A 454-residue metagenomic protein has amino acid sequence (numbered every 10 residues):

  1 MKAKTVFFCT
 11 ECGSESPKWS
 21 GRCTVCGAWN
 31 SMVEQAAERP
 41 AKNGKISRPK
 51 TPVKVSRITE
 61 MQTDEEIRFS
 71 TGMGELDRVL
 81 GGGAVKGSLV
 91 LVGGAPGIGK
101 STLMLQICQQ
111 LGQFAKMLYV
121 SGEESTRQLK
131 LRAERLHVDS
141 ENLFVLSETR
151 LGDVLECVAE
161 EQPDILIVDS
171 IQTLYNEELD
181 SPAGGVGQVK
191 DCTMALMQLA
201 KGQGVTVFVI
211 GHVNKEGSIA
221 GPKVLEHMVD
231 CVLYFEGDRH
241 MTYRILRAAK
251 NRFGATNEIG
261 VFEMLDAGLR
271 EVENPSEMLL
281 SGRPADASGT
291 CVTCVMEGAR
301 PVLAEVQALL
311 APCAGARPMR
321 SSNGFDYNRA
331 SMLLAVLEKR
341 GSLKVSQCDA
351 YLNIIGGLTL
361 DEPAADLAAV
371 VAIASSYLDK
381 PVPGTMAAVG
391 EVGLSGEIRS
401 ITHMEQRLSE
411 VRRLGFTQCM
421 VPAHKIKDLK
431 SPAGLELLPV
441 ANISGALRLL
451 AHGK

Functional and structural regions predicted by a protein language model:
K2-E11, E15-R78, V85-L91, I98-C108 (+5 more regions): Peripheral, non-AAA+ core regions of ATP-driven protein-machinery
A95, G122: P-loop (Walker A) phosphate-binding loop of NTP-binding proteins
M117-S121: Conserved RecA-like ASCE P-loop NTPase motor core of nucleic-acid helicases/translocases
T126: Divalent metal-dependent catalytic cores for phosphoryl transfer on phosphate-bearing substrates
F144: Conserved nucleotide-sensing/catalytic segment adjacent to the nucleotide-binding pocket in NTP-handling enzymes
